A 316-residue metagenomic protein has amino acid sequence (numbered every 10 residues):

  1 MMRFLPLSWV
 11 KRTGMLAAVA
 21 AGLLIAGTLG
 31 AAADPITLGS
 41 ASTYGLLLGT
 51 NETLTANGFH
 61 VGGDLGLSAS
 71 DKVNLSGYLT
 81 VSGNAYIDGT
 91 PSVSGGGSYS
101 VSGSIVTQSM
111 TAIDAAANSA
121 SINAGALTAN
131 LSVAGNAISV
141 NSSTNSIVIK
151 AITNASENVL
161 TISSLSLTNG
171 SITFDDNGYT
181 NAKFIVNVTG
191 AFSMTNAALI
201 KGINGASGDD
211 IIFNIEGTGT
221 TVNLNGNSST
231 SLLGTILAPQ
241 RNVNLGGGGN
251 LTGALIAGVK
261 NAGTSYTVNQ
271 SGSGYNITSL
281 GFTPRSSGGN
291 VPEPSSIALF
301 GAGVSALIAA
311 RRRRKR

Functional and structural regions predicted by a protein language model:
M1-F4, G301-G303: Compositionally biased, intrinsically disordered low-complexity regions used as flexible
M2-L7, R285-G288: N-terminal leader/signal peptides at the extreme start of proteins
F4-A17: Bacterial N-terminal signal peptides that target proteins for export
G14-A26: Bacterial N-terminal signal peptides
A32-G288: Primarily marks folded extracellular/lumenal domains of secretory and cell-surface proteins
P292-A310: A short, hydrophobic C-terminal helix/tail in secreted or cell-surface proteins
R313-R316: Short, charged juxtamembrane terminal tails flanking transmembrane helices
